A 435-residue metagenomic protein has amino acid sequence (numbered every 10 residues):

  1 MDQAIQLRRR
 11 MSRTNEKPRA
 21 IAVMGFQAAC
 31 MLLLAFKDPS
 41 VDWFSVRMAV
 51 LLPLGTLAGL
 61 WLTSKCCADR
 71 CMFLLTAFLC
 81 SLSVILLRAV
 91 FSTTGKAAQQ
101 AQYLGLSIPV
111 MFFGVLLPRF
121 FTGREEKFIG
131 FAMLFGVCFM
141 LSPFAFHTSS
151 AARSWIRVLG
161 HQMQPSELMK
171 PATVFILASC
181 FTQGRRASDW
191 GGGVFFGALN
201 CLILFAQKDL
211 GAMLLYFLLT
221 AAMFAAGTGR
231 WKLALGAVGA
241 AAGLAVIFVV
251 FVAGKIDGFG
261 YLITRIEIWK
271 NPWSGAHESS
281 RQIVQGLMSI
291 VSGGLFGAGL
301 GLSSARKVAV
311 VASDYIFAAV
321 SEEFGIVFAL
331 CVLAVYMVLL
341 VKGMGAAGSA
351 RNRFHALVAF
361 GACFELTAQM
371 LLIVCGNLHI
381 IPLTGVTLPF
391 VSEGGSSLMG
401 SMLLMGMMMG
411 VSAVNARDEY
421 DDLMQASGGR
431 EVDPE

Functional and structural regions predicted by a protein language model:
M1-T14, Q27-L34, L371-E435: A juxtamembrane structural motif centered on a specific transmembrane helix
G25-M31, G55-K96, F139-M140, F144-F146: N-terminal hydrophobic segments of proteins, predominantly signal-anchor/transmembrane helices of inner/organellar
R47, G95-V115, L134, Q162-P171 (+1 more regions): Aromatic-anchored transmembrane helix interface
V50-L54, Q102-V110, K170, E323-V341: Hydrophobic alpha-helical transmembrane segments
R70-T76, G95-Y103, F113-F139, I156 (+1 more regions): Interfacial loop-to-transmembrane-helix boundary motif in multi-pass membrane proteins
F135, A187-A206, L210-G254: Hydrophobic alpha-helical segments of polytopic membrane proteins
A151-W155, G236-V332, R351-F354, V358: Hydrophobic, glycine- and aromatic-enriched re-entrant/interface helices and adjoining loop segments
M344-G385, V391: Loop-to-helix entry and N-terminal half of a specific, functionally important transmembrane alpha helix in multi-pass
